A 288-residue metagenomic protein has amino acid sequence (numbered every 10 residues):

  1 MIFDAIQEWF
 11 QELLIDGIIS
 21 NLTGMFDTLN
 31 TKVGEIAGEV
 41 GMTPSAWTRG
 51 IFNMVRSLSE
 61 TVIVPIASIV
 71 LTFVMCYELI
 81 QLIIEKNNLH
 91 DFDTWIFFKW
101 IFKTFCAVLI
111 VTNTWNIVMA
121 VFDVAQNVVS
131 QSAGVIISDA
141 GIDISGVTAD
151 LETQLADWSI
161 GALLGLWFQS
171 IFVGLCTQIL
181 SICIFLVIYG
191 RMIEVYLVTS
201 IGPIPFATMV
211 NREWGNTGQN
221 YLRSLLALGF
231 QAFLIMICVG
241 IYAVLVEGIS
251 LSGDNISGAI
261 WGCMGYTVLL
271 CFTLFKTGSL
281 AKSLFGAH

Functional and structural regions predicted by a protein language model:
M1-V70, K86-W95, F105-C176, G215 (+3 more regions): Gly/Ser-rich, low-complexity
P65-Y77, V195: Hydrophobic alpha-helical transmembrane segments
F73, V118, F122-A125, C183-L186 (+3 more regions): Membrane-embedded alpha-helices of multi-pass transport/permease systems
C76-I83, G202-R212: Hydrophobic transmembrane alpha-helices of secondary-active transporters and Na+-translocating membrane complexes
L79-F92, S181-F185, E213-W214: Membrane-water interface regions at transmembrane-helix termini and the short interhelical loops of multi-pass membrane
W100-K103: Elongated alpha-helical scaffolds
V173, T177-M209, R223-L245: Alpha-helical transmembrane segments of helical membrane proteins, especially in multi-pass transport, channel
